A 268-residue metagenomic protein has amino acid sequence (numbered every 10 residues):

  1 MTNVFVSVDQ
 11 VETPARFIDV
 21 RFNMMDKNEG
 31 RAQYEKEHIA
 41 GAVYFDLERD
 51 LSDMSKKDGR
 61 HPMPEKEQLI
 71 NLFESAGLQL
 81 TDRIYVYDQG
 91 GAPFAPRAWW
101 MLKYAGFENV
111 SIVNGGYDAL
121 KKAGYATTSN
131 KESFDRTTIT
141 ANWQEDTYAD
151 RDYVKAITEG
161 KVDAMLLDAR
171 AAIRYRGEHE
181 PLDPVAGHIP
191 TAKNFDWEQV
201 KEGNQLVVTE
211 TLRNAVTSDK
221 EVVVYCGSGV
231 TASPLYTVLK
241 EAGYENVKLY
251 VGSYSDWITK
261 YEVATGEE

Functional and structural regions predicted by a protein language model:
M1-E268: Cytosolic catalytic domains that perform sulfur/thiol-centered chemistry
